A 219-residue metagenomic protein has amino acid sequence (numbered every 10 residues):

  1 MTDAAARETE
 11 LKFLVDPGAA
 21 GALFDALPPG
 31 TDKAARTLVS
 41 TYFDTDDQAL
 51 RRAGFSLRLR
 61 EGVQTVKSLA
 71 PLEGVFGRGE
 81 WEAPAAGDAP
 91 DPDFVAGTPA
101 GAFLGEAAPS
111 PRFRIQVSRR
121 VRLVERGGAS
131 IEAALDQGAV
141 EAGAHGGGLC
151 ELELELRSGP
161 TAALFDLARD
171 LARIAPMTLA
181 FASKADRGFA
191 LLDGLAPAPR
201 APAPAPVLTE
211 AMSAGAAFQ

Functional and structural regions predicted by a protein language model:
M1-Q219: Phosphate-end processing signature that detects enzymes handling 5′-triphosphorylated RNA and polyphosphate
